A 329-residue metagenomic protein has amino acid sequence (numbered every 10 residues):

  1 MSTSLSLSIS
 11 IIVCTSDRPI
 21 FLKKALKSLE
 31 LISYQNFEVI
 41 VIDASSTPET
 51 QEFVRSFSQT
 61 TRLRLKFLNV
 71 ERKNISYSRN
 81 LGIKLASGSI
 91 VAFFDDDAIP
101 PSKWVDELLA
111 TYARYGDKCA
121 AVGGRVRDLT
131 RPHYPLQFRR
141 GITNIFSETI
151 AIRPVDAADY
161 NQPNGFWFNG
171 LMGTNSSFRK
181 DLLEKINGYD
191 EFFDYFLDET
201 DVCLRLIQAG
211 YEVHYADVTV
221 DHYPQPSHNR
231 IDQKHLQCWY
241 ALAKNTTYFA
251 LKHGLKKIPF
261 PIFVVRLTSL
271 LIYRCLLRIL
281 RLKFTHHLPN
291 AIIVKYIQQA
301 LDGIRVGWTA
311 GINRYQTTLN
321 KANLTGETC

Functional and structural regions predicted by a protein language model:
M1-L31: N-proximal low-complexity "stem/linker" segments adjacent to membrane-targeting elements
S28, Q35, D43-F53, A98-I99: A conserved acidic beta->alpha catalytic loop
V70-A86, F168: Glycine-rich, basic loop-to-helix element that forms the pyrophosphate-binding segment of sugar-nucleotide handling
V91: Short aromatic/hydrophobic "clamp" motif used to bind/position activated sugar donors
K103-R140: Conserved donor NDP-sugar-binding/catalytic core segment of glycosyltransferases
I142-F168: Short, flexible, basic/aromatic active-site loop/helix in glycosyltransferases
N169-N187, F192-T219: A short, conserved alpha-helix in the catalytic core of glycosyltransferases
Y240-A241, K256-C329: Non-catalytic, C-terminal membrane-associated alpha-helical segments of glycosyltransferases
